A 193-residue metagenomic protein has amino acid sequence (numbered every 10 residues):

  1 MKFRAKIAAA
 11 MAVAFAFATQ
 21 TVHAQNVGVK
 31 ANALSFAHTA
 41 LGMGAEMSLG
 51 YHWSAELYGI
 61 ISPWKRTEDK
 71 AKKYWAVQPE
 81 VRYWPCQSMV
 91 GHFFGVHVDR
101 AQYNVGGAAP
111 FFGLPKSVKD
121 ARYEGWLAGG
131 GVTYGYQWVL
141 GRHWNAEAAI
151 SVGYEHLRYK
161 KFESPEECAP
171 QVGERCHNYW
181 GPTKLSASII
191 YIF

Functional and structural regions predicted by a protein language model:
M1-A10: Bacterial N-terminal signal peptides that target proteins for export
F17-A24: Sec/Tat signal peptide C-region and signal peptidase I cleavage site
N26, H38, Y74, G125-G129 (+1 more regions): Membrane-spanning beta-strands of outer-membrane beta-barrel proteins
N26-G28, P63, G113-D120, E167-E174: Extracytoplasmic loops and strand-loop junctions of Gram-negative outer membrane beta-barrel proteins
V29-F36: Short strand-turn segments of transmembrane beta-barrel domains in outer membranes, especially the first one or two
L41-A45: A short acidic, amphipathic alpha-helical/loop segment
M47-A148, S186-Y191: Gram-negative (and chloroplast) outer-membrane scaffold detector with strong preference for beta-barrel transmembrane
G141-F193: Predominantly the C-terminal beta-signal and adjacent terminal strand-loop region of outer-membrane beta-barrel
